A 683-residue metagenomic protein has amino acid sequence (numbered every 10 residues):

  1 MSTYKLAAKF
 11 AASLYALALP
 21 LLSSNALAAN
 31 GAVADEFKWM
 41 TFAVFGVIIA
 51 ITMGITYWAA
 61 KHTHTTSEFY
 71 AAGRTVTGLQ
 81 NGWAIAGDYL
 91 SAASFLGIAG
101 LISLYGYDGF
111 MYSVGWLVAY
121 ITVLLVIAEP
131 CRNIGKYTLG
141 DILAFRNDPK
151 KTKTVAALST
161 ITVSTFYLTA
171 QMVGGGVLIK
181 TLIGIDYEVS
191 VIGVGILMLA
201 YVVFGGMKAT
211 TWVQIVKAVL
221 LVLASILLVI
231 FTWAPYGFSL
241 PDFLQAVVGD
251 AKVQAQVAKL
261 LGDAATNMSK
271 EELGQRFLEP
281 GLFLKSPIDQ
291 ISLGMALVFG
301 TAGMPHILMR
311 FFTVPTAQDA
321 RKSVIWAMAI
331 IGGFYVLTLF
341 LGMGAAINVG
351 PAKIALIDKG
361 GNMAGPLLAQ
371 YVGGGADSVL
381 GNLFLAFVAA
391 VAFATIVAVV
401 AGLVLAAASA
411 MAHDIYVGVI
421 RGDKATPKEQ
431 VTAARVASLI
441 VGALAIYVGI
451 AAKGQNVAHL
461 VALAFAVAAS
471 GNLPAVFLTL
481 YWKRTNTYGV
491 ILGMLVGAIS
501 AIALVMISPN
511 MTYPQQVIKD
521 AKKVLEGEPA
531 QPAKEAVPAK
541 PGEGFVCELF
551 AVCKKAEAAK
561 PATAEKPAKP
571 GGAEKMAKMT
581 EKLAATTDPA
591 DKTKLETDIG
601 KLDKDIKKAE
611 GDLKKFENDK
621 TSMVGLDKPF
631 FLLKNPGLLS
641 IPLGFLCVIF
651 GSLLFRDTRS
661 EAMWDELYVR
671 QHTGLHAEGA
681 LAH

Functional and structural regions predicted by a protein language model:
S2-Y15, P20-H683: Membrane-embedded helix-loop-helix hairpins and adjacent transmembrane boundary segments in multi-pass transporters
